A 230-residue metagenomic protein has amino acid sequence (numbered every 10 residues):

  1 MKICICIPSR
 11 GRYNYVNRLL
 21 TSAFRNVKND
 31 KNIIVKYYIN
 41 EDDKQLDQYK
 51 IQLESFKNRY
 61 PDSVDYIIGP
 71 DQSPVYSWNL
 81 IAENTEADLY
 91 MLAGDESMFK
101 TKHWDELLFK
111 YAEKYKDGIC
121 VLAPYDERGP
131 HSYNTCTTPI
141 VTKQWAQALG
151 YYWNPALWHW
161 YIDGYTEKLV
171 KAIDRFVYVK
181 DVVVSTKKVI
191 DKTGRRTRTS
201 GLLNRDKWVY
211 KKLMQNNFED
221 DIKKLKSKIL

Functional and structural regions predicted by a protein language model:
Y13, Y37-Q52, M98: A conserved acidic beta->alpha catalytic loop
R18, L157-L230: C-terminal catalytic/acceptor-binding lobe
T21-N32: Short, acidic, metal-binding catalytic loop of nucleotide-sugar glycosyltransferases
K31-K44, I67-D71: Short beta-strand/loop segment that forms part of the nucleotide-sugar
W78-L89: Active-site nucleotide-sugar/metal-binding loop of Leloir-type enzymes
A87-M98: Short beta-strand-to-loop acidic/aromatic patch adjacent to the donor-nucleotide binding site
K102-V121: Conserved donor-nucleotide/metal-binding helix-loop-beta segment in metal-dependent transferases, i.e., the alpha-helix
C120-T137: Short beta-strand-to-loop element that shapes/binds the nucleotide-sugar donor at the catalytic cleft/hinge
